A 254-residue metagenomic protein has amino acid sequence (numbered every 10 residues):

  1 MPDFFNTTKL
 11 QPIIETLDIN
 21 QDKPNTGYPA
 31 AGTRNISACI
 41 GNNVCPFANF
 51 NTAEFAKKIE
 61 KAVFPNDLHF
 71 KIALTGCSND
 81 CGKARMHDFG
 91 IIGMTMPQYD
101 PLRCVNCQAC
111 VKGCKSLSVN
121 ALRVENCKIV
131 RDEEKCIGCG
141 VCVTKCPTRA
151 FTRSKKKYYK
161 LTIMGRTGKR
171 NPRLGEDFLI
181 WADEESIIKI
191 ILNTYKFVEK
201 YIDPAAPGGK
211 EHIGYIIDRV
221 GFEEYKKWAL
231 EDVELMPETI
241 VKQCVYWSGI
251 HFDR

Functional and structural regions predicted by a protein language model:
M1-G113, V130-I137, F252-R254: Small-residue-enriched alpha-helical segments and adjacent helix-cap loops that form tight helix-helix packing
Q21-P24, L117-N120, I202-E211: Intrinsically disordered, low-complexity coil segments
N35-P46, V124-I129, L174, G209-I216: Active-site-proximal beta-alpha loop/turn segments in soluble metabolic enzymes
F64, L117-V119, E234: Residue-level recognition of short, structured coil/turn motifs that connect secondary structure elements
G76, E125, R219: Conserved residues at the C-terminal ends of beta-strands
A109-I129, V141-Y158: Iron-sulfur cluster-binding cysteine motifs and their immediate structural context in ferredoxin-like electron-transfer
E134-R254: Flanking helices and flexible, charged tails adjoining ferredoxin-like Fe-S electron-transfer domains in multi-subunit
